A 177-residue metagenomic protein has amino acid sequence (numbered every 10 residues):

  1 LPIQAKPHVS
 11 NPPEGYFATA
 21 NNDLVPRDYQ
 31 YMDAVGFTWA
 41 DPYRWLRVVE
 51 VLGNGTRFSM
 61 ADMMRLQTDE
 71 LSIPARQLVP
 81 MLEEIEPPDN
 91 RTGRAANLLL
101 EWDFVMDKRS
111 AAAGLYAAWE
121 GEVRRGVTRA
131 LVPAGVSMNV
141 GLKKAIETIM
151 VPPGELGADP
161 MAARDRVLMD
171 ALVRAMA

Functional and structural regions predicted by a protein language model:
L1-G55, V105-K108, A118-V127, P133: Hydrophobic alpha-helical segments
N22, M64-A177: Acidic, low-complexity N-terminal propeptides/linkers enriched in Ser/Thr/Asp/Gly that mediate export, maturation
R57-M64: Acidic/polar loop patches that form or flank catalytic/metal-binding clefts of enzymes that bind anionic ligands
